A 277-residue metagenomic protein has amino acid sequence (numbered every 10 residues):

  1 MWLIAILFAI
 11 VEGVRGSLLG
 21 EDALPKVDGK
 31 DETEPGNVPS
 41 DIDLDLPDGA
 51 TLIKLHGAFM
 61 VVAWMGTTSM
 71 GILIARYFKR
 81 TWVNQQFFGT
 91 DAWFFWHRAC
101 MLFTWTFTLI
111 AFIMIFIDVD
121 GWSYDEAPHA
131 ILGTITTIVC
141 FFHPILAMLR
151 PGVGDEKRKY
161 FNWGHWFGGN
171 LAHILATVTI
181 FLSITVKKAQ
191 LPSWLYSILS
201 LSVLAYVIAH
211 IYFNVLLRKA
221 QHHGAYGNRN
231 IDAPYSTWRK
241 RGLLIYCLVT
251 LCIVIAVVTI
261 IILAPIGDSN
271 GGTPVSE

Functional and structural regions predicted by a protein language model:
M1-E277: Membrane-embedded alpha-helical bundles that constitute the cytochrome b-like, heme-associated redox core of multi-pass
